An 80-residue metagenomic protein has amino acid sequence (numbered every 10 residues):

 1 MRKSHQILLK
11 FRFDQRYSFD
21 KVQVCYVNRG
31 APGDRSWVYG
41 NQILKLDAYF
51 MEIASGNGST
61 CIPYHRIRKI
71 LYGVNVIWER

Functional and structural regions predicted by a protein language model:
M1-G58: N-terminal recruitment modules of adaptor/scaffold proteins
E52-R80: Short, compact, well-ordered microdomains
